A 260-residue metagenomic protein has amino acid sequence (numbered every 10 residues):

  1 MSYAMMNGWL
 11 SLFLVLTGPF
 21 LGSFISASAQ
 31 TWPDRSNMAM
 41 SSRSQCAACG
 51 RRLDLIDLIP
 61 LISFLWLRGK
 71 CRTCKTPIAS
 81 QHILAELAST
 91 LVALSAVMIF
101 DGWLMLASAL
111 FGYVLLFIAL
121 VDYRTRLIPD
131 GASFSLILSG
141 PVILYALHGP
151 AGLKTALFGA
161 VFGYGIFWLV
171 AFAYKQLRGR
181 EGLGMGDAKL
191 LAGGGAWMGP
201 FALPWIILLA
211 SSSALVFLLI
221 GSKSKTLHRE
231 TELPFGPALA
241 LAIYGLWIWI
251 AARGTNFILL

Functional and structural regions predicted by a protein language model:
S2, N7-S23, L169-E181, L191-L260: Alpha-helical transmembrane segments
N7-V15, H82, E86, L104 (+6 more regions): Residue-level signature of transmembrane alpha-helical entry/exit and packing/kink sites in multi-pass membrane
V15, A88-V97, I137-I143, G163-L169 (+1 more regions): Hydrophobic core of alpha-helical transmembrane segments in multi-pass integral membrane proteins
I25-H82: Membrane-proximal soluble regions of multi-pass membrane proteins
A27, L94-M98, Y145, W168 (+2 more regions): Membrane-embedded alpha-helical segments of multi-pass transporters/permeases
S36, C71-I83, L120-S133, A173-G186 (+2 more regions): Interhelical loop and helix-boundary elements at the membrane-water interface of polytopic inner-membrane proteins
S95-A107: Transmembrane helix-loop-helix
M105-L106, L110-Y113, F117-F217, T255-L260: Functional transmembrane core segments of multi-pass inner-membrane proteins
